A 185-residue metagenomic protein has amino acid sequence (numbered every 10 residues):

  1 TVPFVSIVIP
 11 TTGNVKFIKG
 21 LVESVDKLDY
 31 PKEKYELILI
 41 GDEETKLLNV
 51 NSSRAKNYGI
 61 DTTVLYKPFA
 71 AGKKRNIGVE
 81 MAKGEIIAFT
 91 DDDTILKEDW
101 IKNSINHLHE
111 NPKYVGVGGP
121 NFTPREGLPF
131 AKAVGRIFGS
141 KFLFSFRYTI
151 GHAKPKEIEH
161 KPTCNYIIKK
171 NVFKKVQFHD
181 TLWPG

Functional and structural regions predicted by a protein language model:
T11-K19, T45, K97-E98: A structural helix-start
E23-K34: Short, acidic, metal-binding catalytic loop of nucleotide-sugar glycosyltransferases
S24, I38-N51, F69, D91-I95: A conserved acidic beta->alpha catalytic loop
Y66-A82, N103, C164: Glycine-rich, basic loop-to-helix element that forms the pyrophosphate-binding segment of sugar-nucleotide handling
I87: Short aromatic/hydrophobic "clamp" motif used to bind/position activated sugar donors
T90, I95-W100, I168, F178 (+1 more regions): Hydrophobic/aromatic residue at the end of a short beta strand that borders the catalytic acidic motif
D99-K132, R136: Conserved donor NDP-sugar-binding/catalytic core segment of glycosyltransferases
F146-I167, D180-G185: A recurrent flexible, glycine/aromatic-enriched loop bordering the glycosyltransferase active site that acts as
